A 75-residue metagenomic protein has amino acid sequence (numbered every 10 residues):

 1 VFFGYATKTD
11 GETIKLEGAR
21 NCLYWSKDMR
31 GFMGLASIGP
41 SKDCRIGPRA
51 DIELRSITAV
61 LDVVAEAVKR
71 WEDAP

Functional and structural regions predicted by a protein language model:
V1-P75: Conserved RNA-binding domains used in RNP assembly and mRNA/RNA metabolism
